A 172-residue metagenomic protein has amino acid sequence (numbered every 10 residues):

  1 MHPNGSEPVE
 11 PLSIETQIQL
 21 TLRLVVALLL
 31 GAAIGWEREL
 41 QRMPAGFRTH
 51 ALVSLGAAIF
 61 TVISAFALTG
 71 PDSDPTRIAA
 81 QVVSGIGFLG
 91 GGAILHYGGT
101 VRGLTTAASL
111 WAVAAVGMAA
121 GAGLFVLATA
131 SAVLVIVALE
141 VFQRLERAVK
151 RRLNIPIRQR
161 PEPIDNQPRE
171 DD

Functional and structural regions predicted by a protein language model:
M1-I78, F125, A130, L145-A148 (+1 more regions): Alpha-helical transmembrane segments and their membrane-interface boundaries that form or gate the permeation pathway
L29-I34, F88-L95, G117: Hydrophobic transmembrane alpha-helices of secondary-active transporters and Na+-translocating membrane complexes
L40-A45, I94-T106: Membrane-helix interface "capping/anchor" motifs
L52-V62, G85-G87, A108-G121, P161-D165: Small-residue-rich segments of transmembrane alpha-helices in multi-pass membrane proteins, especially helix faces
D72-I94: Alpha-helical transmembrane-segment detector that highlights a single hydrophobic TM helix and its immediate
I86-L89, V135-R144: Alpha-helical transmembrane segments and their membrane-interface exit regions
R102-A108, V126-S131: Hydrophobic alpha-helical membrane segments of integral membrane proteins
E140-Q159: Membrane-interfacial segments at transmembrane helix termini in multi-pass membrane proteins
